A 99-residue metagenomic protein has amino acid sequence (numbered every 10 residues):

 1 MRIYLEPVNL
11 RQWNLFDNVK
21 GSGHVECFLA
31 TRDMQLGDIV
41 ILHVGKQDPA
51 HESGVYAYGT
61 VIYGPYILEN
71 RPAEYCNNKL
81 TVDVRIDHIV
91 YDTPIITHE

Functional and structural regions predicted by a protein language model:
M1-L36, G45, A50: Compositionally biased, charged N-terminal/linker segments
E6-R11, Y56-A57, Y63: Generic hydrophobic/packing signal
E52-G54, T60-E99: Aromatic- and Lys/Arg-enriched surface recognition patch
